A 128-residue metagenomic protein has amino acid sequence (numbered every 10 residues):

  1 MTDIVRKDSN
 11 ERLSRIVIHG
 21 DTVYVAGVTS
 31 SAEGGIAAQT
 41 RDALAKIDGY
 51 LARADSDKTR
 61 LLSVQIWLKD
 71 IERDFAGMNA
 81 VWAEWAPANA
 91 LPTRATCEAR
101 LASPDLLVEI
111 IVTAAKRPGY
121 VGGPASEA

Functional and structural regions predicted by a protein language model:
M1-L62, L68-A128: N-terminal presequence-like segments and the immediate start of the first folded domain
